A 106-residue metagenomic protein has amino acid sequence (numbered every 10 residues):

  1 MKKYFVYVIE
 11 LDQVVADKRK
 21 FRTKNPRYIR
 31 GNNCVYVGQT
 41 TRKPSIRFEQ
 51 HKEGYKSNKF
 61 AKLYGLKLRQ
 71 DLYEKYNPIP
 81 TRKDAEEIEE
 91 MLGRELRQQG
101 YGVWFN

Functional and structural regions predicted by a protein language model:
M1-E49, K83-M91: GIY-YIG nuclease catalytic motif and its immediate N-terminal context
R42-S45, E49, G54-N106: Aromatic/basic micro-patches that form nucleic-acid/chromatin recognition or nuclease catalytic surfaces
